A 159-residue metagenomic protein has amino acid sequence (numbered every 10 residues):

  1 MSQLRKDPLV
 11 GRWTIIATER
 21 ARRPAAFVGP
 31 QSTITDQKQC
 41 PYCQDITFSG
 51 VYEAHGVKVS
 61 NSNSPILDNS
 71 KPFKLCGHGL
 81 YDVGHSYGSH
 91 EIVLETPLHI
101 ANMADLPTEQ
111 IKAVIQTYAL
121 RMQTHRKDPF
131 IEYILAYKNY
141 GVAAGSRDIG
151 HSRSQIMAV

Functional and structural regions predicted by a protein language model:
M1-V159: HIT superfamily nucleotide-processing domains
